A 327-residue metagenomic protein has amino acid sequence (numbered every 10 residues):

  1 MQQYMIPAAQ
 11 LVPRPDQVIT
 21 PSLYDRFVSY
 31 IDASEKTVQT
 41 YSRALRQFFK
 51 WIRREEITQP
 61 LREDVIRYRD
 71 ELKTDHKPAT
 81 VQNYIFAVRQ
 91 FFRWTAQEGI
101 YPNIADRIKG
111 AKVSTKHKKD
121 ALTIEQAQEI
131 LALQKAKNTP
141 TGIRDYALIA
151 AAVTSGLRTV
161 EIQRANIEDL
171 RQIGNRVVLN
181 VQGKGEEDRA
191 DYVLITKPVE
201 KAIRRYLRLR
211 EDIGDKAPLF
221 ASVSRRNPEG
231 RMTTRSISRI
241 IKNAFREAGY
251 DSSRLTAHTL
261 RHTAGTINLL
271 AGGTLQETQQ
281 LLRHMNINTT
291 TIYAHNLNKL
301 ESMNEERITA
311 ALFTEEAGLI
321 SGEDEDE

Functional and structural regions predicted by a protein language model:
M1-E327: Conserved catalytic core of the tyrosine transesterase superfamily
